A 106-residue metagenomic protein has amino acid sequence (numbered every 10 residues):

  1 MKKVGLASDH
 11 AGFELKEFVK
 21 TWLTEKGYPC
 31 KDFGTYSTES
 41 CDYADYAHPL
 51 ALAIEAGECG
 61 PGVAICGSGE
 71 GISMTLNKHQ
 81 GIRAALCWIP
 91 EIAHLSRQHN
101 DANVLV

Functional and structural regions predicted by a protein language model:
K2: Nucleotide donor/acceptor-binding cores
G5-E14, F18, P90-V106: C-terminal binding/interaction regions
K16, A47, I72-S73, A93: A general structural signal for well-ordered alpha-helical segments in protein cores
T21-P29, G81: Short helix-loop-beta junction
P29-S40: A short beta-strand-loop structural module common to alpha/beta enzyme folds
T35-S37, W88-I92: Short, acidic/turn-prone active-site loops that include or flank metal/cofactor- and phosphate-binding residues
E39-H48: Structural motif
P49-L86: Helix-adjacent hinge/juxtasegments
